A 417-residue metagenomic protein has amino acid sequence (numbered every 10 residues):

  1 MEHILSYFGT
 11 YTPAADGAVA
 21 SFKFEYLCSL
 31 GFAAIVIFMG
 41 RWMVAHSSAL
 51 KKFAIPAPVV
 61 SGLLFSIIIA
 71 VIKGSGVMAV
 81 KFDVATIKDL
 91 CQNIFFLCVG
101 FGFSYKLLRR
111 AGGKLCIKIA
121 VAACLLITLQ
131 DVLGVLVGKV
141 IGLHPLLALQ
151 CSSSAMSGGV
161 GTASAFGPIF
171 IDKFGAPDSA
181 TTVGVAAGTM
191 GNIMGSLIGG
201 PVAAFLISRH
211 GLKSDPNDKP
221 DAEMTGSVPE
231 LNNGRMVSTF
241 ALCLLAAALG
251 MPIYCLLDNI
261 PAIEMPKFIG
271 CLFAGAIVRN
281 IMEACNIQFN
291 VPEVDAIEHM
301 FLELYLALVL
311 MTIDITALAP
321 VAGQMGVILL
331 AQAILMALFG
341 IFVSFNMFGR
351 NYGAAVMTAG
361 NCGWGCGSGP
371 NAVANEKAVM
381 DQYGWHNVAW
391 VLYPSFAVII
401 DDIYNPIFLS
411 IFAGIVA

Functional and structural regions predicted by a protein language model:
E2-A85, F101-L107, T225-G226, V237-E293 (+1 more regions): Structural signature of multi-pass alpha-helical membrane transport proteins
E2-P13, A165-S179, A248, A262 (+3 more regions): Transmembrane alpha-helical segments and their short flanking loops that form helix-hairpins/helix-helix interfaces
S21-I35, F82-F96, L146-S153, A262-A274 (+3 more regions): Structural signature of hydrophobic alpha-helical transmembrane segments
V59-I69, A120-V132, S153-T162, A222 (+3 more regions): Small-residue-rich segments of transmembrane alpha-helices in multi-pass membrane proteins, especially helix faces
A70-G74, D131-K139, S164-F170, L304-A317 (+2 more regions): Hydrophobic alpha-helical transmembrane segments in multi-pass integral membrane proteins
V84-K88, Y105-V135, F240, M311-I341: Entry/N-cap segments of selected transmembrane alpha helices and their immediately preceding amphipathic helices
L125, V137-V183, M190, M194 (+2 more regions): Alpha-helical membrane segments and immediately flanking helix-loop junctions that form or couple to the substrate/ion
L136-L143, G188-M224, F339-Y352, A397-A417: Juxtamembrane and boundary regions of transmembrane helices in multi-pass small-molecule transporters and channels
